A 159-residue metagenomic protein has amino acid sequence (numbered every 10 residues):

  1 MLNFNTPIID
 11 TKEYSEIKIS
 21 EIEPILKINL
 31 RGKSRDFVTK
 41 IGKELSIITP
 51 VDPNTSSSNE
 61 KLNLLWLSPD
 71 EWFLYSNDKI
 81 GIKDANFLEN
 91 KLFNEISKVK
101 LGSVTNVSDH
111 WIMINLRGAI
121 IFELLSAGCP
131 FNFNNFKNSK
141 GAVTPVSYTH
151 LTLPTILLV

Functional and structural regions predicted by a protein language model:
M1-N59: Acidic, proline/glycine-enriched N-terminal capping motif
K18-F37, V107-G128: Short glycine-/aliphatic-rich beta-strand segments at the starts of folded cytosolic domains
I41-S56, F122-S147: Internal amphipathic helical hairpin motif
G42-F73, I80-I96: A glycine-rich, hydrophobic loop/mini-helix early in the fold
N77-I82, A119-I121: Helix N-cap motif at beta-to-alpha junctions
V99-S108: Conserved short beta-strand edge segments in small beta-sheet-based binding/regulatory domains
T149-T155: Conserved small/polar residues in nucleotide/adenosyl-binding loops
